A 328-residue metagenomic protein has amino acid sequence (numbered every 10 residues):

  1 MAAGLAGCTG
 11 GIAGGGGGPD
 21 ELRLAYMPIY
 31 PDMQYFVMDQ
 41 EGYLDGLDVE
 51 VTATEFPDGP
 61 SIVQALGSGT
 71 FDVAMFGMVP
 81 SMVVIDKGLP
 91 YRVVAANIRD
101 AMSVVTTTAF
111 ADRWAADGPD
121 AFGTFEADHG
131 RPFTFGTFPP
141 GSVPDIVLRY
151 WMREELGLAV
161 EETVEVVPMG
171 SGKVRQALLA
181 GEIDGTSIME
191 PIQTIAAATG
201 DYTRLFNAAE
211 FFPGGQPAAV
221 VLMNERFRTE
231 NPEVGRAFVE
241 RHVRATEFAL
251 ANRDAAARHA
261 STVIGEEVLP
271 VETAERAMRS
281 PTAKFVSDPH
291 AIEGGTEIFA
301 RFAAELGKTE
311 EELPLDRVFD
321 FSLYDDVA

Functional and structural regions predicted by a protein language model:
M1-G17: Secretory targeting signatures
G17-I29, V49-E55, P132-G136, E165-V167: Short, well-ordered beta-strand elements
P28-E55, P60-S61, A65, M82-K87 (+3 more regions): Short, polar/charged alpha-helical segment
Y30, A53-Q64, F76-V79, A159-A180 (+1 more regions): Short helix-initiation/N-cap motifs at beta->coil->alpha
N97-P168, E225: A conserved helix-loop-strand patch within extracytoplasmic ligand-binding domains of the periplasmic binding
K173-T262: Pocket-lining segment of extracytoplasmic ligand-binding domains
T229-T309: Secondary-structure end/capping motifs
A300-A328: Conserved C-terminal helix/tail region of periplasmic/extracytoplasmic solute-binding proteins
